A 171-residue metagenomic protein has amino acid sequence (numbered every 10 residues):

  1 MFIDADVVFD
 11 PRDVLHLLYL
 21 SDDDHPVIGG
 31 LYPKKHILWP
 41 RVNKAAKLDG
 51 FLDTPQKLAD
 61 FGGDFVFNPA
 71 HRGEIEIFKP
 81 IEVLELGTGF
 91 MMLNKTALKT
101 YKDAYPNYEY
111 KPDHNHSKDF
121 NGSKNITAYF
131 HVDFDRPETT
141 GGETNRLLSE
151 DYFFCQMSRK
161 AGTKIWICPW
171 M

Functional and structural regions predicted by a protein language model:
M1-V8: Short beta-strand-to-loop acidic/aromatic patch adjacent to the donor-nucleotide binding site
D10-D135: Conserved catalytic core of nucleotide-sugar-dependent glycosyltransferases
Y32, S158, W170: Active-site loop/turn elements of alpha/beta-hydrolase fold enzymes, especially the short glycine-/histidine-rich
T88, S149-E150: A generic structural signal for residues located within well-ordered alpha-helices of large catalytic or ligand-binding
F134-L147: A short acidic, glycine-rich active-site loop that binds or catalyzes chemistry on phosphate/adenosine moieties
E150, F154-M157: Short active-site alpha-helical segment characteristic of glycosyltransferases and processive polysaccharide synthases
I165-M171: Catalytic beta-strand/loop signature of glycosyltransferases that borders the donor
